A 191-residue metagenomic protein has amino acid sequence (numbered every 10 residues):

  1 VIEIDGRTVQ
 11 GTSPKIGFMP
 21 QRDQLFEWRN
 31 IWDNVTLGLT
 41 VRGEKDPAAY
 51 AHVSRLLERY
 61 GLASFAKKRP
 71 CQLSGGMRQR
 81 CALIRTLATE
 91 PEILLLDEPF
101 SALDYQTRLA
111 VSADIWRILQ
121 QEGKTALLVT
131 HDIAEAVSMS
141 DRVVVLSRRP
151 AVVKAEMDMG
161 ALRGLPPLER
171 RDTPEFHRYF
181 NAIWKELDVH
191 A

Functional and structural regions predicted by a protein language model:
V1-T12: Conserved ABC transporter NBD signature motif
R29-T36: Short coil-to-helix segment of the ABC ATPase nucleotide-binding domain corresponding to the Q-loop/switch region
T36, T40, P47-F65, R117: Conserved ABC ATPase "signature" region
R69-L73, M77: Conserved ABC ATPase signature
L83: Hydrophobic anchor residue at the start of the ABC signature
A88-E92: A short, proline-enriched helix->beta-strand linker immediately N-terminal to the Walker B motif in ABC-type P-loop
L94-D97: Catalytic Walker B motif of ABC-type/P-loop ATPase nucleotide-binding domains
